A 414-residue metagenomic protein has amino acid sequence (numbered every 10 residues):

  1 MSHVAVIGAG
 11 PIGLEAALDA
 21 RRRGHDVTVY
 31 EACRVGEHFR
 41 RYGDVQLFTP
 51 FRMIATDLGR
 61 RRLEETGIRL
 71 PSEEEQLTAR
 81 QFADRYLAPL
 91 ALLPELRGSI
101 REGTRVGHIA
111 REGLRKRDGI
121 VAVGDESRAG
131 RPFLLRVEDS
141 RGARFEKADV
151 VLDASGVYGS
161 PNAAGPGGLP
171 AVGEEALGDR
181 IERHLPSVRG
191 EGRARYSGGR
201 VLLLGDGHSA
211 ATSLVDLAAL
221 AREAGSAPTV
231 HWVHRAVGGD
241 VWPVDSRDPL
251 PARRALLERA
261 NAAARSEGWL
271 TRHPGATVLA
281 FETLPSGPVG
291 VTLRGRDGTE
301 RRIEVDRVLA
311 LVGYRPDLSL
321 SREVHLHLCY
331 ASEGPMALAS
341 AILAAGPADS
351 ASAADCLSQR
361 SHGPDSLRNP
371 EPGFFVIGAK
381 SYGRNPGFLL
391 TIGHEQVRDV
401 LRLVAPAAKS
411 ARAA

Functional and structural regions predicted by a protein language model:
S2-T28, A210-L220: N-terminal Rossmann-like FAD-binding beta1-loop-alpha1 element of flavoenzymes
Y30, R34-Y86, H184-G190, T229-R254 (+2 more regions): Glycine-rich active-site loop/strand segments that organize a redox cofactor
R69-V150, A154-S160, L279-V291, E304-R307: Feature captures the FAD/FMN-dependent oxidoreductase FAD-binding
A79, D153-R222, V230, S332-A341 (+1 more regions): Glycine-rich dinucleotide-binding loop and its adjacent helix/turn
E174-S197, L311-Y382: FAD-site-proximal beta/loop scaffold in flavoenzymes
A211, H362-R412: A conserved FAD-binding loop/helix module that cradles the flavin
A219-C329, R402-A414: A Rossmann-like FAD-binding core segment of flavoenzymes
